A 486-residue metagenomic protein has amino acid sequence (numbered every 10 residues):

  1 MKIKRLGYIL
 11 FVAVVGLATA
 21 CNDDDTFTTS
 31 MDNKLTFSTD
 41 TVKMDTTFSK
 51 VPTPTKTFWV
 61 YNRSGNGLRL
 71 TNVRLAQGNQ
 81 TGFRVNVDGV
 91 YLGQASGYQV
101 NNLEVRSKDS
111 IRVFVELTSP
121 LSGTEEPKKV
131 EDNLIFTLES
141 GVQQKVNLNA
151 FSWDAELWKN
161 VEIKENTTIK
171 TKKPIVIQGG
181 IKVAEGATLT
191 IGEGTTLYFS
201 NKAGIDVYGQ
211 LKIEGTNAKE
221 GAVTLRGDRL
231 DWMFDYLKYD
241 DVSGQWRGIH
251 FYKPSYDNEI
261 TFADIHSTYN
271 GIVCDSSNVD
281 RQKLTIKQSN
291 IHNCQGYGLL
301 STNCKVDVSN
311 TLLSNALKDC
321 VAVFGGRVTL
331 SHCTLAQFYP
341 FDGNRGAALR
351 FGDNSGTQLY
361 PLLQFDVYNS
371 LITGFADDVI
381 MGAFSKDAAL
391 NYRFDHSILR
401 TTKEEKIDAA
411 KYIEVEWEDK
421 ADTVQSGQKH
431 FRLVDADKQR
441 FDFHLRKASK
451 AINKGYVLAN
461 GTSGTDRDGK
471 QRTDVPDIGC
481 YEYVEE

Functional and structural regions predicted by a protein language model:
M1-L10: Bacterial N-terminal signal peptides that target proteins for export
F11-V15: Hydrophobic helical h-region of N-terminal Sec-dependent signal peptides in bacterial secretory/periplasmic proteins
L17-A20: C-terminal motif of bacterial Sec signal peptides marking the signal peptidase cleavage site
D23-T28, L35-T46, V51-T53, T57-W59 (+3 more regions): Beta-strand/loop edge motif enriched in small/polar residues
T53-T55, G65-L70: Short acidic/proline- and small/hydrophobic-mixed sequence motifs that coincide with surface turns and coil-to-beta
V60-S64: Asparagine-centered strand-capping/turn motif at beta-strand->loop junctions
N72-A76, I169: Change to "...patches in solvent-exposed regions of secreted, membrane-anchored, or virion-exposed structural
A76-Y98: Short, solvent-exposed loop/linker segments at beta-strand-coil boundaries, enriched for Pro/Gly and Ser/Thr
